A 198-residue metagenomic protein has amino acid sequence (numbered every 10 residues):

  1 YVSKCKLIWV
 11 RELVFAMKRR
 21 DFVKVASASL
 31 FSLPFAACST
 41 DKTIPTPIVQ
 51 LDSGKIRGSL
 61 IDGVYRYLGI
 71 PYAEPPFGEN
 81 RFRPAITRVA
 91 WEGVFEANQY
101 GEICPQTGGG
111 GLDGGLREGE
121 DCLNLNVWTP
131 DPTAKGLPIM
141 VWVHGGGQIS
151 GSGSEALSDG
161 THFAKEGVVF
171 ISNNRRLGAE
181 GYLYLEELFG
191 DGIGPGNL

Functional and structural regions predicted by a protein language model:
Y1-M17: Secretory targeting signals
K4, F15, K24, Q99-G101 (+1 more regions): Low-complexity, compositionally biased segments
E12-V14, V23, T43, L123: Intrinsically disordered, low-complexity regions of eukaryotic proteins
F15, D21-S39: N-terminal export signals
A37-L198: Non-catalytic accessory segments of hydrolases
